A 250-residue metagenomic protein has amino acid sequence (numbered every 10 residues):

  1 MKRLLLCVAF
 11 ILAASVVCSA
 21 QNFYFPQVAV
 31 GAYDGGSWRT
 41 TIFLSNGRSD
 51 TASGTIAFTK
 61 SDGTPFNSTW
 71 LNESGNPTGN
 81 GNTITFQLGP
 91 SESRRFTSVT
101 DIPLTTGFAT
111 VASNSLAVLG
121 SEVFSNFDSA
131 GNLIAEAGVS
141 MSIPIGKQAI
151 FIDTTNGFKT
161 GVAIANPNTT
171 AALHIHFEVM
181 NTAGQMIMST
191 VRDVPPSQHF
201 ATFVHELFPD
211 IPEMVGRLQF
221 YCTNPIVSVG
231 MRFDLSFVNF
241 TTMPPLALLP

Functional and structural regions predicted by a protein language model:
M1-L4: Positively charged n-region of N-terminal signal peptides that target proteins for export
C7-S15: Bacterial N-terminal signal peptides
S19-P250: Gly/Pro-rich, tryptophan- and cysteine-flecked surface segments typical of secreted/extracellular proteins
